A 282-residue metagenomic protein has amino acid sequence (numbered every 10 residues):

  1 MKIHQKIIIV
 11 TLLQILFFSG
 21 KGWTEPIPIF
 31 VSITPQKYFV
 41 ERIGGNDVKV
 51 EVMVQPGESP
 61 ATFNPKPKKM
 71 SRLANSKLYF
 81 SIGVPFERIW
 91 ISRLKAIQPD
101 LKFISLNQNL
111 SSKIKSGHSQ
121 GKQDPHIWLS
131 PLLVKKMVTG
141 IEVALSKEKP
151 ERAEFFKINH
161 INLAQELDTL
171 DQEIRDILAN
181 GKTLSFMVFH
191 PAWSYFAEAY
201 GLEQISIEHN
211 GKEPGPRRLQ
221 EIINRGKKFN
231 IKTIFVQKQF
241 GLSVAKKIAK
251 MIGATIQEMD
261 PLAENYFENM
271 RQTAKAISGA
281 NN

Functional and structural regions predicted by a protein language model:
M1-I9: Bacterial N-terminal signal peptides that target proteins for export
I9-S19: Bacterial N-terminal signal peptides
W23-N282: Extracytoplasmic metal-acquisition and chelation regions
